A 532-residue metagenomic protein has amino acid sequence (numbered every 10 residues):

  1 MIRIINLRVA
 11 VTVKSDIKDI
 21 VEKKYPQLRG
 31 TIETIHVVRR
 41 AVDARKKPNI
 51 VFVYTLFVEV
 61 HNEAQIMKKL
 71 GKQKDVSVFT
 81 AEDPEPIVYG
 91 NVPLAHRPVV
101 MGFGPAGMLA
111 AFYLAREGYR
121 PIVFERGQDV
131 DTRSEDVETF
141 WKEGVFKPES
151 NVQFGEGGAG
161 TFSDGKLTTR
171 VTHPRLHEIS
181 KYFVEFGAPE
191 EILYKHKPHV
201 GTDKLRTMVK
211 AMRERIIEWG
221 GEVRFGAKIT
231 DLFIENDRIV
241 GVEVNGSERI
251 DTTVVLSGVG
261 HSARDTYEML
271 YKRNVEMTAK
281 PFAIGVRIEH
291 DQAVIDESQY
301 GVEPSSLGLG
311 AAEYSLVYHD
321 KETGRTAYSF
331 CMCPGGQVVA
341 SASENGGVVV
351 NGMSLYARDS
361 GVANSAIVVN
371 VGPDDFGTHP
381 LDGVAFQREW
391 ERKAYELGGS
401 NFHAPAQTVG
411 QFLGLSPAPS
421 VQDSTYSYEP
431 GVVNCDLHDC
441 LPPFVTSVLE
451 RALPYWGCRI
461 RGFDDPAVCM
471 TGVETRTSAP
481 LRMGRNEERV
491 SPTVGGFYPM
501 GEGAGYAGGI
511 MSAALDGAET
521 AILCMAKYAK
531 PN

Functional and structural regions predicted by a protein language model:
M1-F52, L56-F162, K166-N532: Residues forming the flavin
